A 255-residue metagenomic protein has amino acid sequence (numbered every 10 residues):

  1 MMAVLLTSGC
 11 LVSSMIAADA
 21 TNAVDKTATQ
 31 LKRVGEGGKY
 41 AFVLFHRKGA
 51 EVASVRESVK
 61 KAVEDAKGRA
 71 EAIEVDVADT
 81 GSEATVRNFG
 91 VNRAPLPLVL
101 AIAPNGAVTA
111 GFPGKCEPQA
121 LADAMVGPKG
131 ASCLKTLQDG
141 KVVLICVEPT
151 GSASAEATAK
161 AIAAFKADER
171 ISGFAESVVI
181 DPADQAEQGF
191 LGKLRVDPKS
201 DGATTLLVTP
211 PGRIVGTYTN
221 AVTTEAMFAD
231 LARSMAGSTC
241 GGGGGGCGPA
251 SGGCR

Functional and structural regions predicted by a protein language model:
M2-C10: Bacterial N-terminal signal peptides
C10-A17: Sec/Tat signal peptide C-region and signal peptidase I cleavage site
A17-K39, K115-G140, R233-R255: N-terminal leader/targeting and pre-domain segments
A28, E57-K60, E64-V108, A124-S132 (+3 more regions): Thioredoxin-like thiol-disulfide oxidoreductase module
Q30-A62, T136-E169: Local sequence-structure signature of Cys/Sec-based thiol-disulfide redox active-site neighborhoods
F45-G49, V77, A103, P113 (+4 more regions): Structural motif
L100-G130, T209-G241: Non-catalytic, surface beta->alpha helical segment in thiol-disulfide oxidoreductase systems
E156-A157, G189-F190, Y218: Short, well-ordered secondary-structure micro-motifs
